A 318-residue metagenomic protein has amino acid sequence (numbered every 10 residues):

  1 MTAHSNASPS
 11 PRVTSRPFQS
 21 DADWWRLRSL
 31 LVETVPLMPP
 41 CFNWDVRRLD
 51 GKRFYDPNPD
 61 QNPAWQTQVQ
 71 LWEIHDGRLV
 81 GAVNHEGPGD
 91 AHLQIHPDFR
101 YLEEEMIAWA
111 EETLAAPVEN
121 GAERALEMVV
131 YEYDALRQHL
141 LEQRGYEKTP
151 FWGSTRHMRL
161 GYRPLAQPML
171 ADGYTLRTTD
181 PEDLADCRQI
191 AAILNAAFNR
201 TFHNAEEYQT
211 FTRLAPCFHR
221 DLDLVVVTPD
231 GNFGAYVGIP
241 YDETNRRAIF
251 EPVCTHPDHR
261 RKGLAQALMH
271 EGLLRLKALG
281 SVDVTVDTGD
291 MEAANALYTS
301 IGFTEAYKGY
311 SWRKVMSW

Functional and structural regions predicted by a protein language model:
M1-P9, R53-F54, L79, H85-G173 (+1 more regions): Acyl-donor-binding surface of acyltransferase catalytic domains
T2-R53, Q167-H203: Short amphipathic alpha-helix that is part of the acyltransferase structural core
R16-W25, S29-N120, P229, F233-A248 (+1 more regions): Conserved donor-binding loop and adjoining core beta-sheet/short helix segment in diverse acyl/aminoacyl transferases
R100-A116, T255, R261-A278, N295-S300: Conserved acetyl-CoA-binding loop-helix of GNAT-fold acetyltransferases
L126-V129, F250, V284-T288: Conserved hydrophobic beta-strand within the GNAT/NAT acetyltransferase core sheet that lines the active-site cleft
R137-L141, A294, Y298-T299, F303: Conserved active-site tyrosine of GNAT-family acetyltransferases
Y162-A248: Flexible, substrate/cofactor-facing loop regions flanked by secondary structure within enzyme catalytic domains
M269, M291-A294, W312-M316: Short glycine/proline-centered loop/turn elements that form peptide/ligand docking sites
